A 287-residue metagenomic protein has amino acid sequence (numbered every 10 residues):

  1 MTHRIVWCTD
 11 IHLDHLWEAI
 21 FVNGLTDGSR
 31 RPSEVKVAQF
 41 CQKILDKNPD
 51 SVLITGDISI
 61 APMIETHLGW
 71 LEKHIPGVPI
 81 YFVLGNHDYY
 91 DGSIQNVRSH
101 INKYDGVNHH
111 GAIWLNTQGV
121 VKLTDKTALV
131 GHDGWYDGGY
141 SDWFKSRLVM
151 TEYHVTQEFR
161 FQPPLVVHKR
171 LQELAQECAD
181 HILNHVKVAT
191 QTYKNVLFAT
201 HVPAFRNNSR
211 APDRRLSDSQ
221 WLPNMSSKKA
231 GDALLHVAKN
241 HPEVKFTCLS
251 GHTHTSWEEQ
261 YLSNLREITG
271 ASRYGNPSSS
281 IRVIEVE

Functional and structural regions predicted by a protein language model:
M1-F82, Y89-N96, F161-H168: N-terminal active-site segment of His-dependent metallophosphoesterases
T2, Q39, L123, K228-F246 (+1 more regions): Binuclear metal-dependent phosphoesterase catalytic core
T2-H12, K126-W135, L197-A199, L265-S272: Active-site-proximal beta-strand elements of phosphoester/diester hydrolases
H3-I5, D50-I54, T127-A128, N195-L197 (+2 more regions): Structural motif
W7-T9, V52-D57, Y81-N86, I113-Q118 (+3 more regions): Active-site neighborhood of phospho(di)ester-bond hydrolases with catalytic His/Asp-centered motifs
C41-L45, W70-E72, W114-K126, V130 (+1 more regions): Short amphipathic alpha-helices and their capping/turn segments at secondary-structure boundaries
G106-A112, N184-N195, D232-C248: A structural motif corresponding to the C-terminal end of an alpha-helix and its immediate exit/capping segment
V130-L197, V202-N224: Active-site-proximal loop/helix segment associated with metal-binding centers of metalloenzymes
